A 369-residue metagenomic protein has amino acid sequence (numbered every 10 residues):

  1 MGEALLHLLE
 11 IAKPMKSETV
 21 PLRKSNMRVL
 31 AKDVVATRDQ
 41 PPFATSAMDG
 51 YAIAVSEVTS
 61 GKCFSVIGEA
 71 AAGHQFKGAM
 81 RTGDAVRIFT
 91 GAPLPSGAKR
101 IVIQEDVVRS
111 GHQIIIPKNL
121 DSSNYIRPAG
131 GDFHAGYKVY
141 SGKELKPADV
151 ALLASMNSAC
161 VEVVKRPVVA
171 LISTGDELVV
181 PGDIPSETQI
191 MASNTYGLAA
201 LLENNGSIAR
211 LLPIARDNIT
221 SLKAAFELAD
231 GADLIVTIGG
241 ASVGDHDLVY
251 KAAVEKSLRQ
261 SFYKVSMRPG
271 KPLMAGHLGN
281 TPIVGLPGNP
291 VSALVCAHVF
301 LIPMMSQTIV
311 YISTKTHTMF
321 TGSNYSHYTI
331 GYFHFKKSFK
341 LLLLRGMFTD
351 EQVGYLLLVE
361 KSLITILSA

Functional and structural regions predicted by a protein language model:
M1, A159-L286, P290-V295: Helix-rich terminal scaffold detector
M1-G61, E144-L145: Intrinsically disordered, low-complexity, positively charged segments
L6-S17, A31, V35, G131 (+8 more regions): Generic secondary-structure signature for well-ordered alpha-helical cores
H7, Y51-L211, K340: Short, glycine/charged-enriched hinge/interface segments at domain edges or termini
E18-L22, F43-F64, G97-H112, S338-D350 (+1 more regions): Short beta-strand/loop turn elements enriched in aromatics
E18-R23, M27, K32, G73 (+1 more regions): Flexible glycine/proline-rich
V34-D39, S123-I126, A154-C160, K271 (+2 more regions): Glycine-rich, charged/polar anion/phosphate-binding loops that engage phosphate groups from diverse ligands
P41-F43, P128-A129, K264, L367: Short Gly/Pro-enriched turn/cap motifs at secondary-structure boundaries
